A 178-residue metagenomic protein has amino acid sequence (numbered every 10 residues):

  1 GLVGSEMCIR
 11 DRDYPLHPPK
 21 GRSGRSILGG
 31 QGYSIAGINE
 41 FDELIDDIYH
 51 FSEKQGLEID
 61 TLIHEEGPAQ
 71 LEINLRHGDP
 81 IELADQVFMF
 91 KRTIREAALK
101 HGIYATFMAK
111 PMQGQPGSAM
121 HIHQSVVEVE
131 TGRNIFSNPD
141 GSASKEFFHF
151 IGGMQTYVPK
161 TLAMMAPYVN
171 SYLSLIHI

Functional and structural regions predicted by a protein language model:
G1-I9: Short, small-residue-biased leader/transition segments that mark boundaries at the very start of proteins
S5, H17-I35, Q55-L75, A105-I122 (+1 more regions): Core alpha/beta catalytic barrel or barrel-like domain that forms the active/cofactor pocket in diverse metabolic
I9-D11, I176-H177: Short, low-complexity export/processing leader segments characterized by acidic and small residues
P18-I45, P80-K91, V129-F136: Acidic, His- and aromatic-enriched active-site or binding-groove loops in soluble protein domains that engage sugars
L44-E66, V87-A98: Structured alpha-helical segments in the cores of large, soluble enzyme domains
D46-Y49, E72, F148-G152: Generic detector of well-ordered alpha-helical segments enriched in charged/polar residues, highlighting helical
R76, I81-I176: Active-site capping/gating regions of soluble enzymes
